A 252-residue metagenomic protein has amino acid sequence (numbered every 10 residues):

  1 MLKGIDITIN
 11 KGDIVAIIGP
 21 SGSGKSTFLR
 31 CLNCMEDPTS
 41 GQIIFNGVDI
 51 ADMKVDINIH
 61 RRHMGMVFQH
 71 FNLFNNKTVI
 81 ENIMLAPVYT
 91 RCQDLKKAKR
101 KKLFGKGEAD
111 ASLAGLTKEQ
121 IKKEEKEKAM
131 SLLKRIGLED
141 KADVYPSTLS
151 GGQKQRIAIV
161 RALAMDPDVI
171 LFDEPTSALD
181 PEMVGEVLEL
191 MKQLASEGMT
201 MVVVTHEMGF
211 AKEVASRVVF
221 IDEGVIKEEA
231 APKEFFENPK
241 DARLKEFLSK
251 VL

Functional and structural regions predicted by a protein language model:
I18-P20: The feature captures the beta-strand-to-loop junction immediately N-terminal to the Walker
N33: Helix-to-loop junction immediately C-terminal to a conserved catalytic motif
G41-V48, D52, K96: Conserved ABC transporter NBD signature motif
I50-G65, K118-K126, N238-P239: ABC ATPase NBD coupling module
Y145-L149, Q153: Conserved ABC ATPase signature
A164-D168: A short, proline-enriched helix->beta-strand linker immediately N-terminal to the Walker B motif in ABC-type P-loop
